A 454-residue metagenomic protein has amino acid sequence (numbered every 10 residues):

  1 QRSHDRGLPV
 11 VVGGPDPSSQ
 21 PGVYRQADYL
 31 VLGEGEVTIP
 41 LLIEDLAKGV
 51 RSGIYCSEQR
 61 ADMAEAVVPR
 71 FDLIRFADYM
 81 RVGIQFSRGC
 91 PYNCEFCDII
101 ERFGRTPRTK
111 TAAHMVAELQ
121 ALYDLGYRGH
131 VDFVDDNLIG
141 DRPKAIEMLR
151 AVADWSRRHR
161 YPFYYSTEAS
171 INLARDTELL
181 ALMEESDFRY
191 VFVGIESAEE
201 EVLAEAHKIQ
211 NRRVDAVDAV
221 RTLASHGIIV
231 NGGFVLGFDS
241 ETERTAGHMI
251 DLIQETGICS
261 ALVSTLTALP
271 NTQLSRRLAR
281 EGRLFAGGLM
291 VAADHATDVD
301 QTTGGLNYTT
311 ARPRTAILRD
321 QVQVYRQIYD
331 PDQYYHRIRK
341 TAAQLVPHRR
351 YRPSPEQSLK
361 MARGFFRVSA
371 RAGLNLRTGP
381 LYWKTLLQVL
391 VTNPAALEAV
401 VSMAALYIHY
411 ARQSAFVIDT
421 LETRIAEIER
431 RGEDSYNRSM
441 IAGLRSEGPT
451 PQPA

Functional and structural regions predicted by a protein language model:
Q1-A64, T265, N271: Glycine-rich beta-alpha loop elements in corrinoid/cobalamin-binding modules across cobalamin-dependent enzymes
P17-V23, Y92, R142-P143, E201-A206 (+3 more regions): Flexible glycine/acidic-rich beta-alpha junction loops that bind and position SAM and/or redox cofactors in anaerobic
G22-L41, L182-V191, I250-V263: Structural recognition of alpha->loop->beta junctions
D45-G49, A66-P69, L73, N93 (+10 more regions): Phosphate/oxyanion-binding loops and surfaces in catalytic or ligand/nucleic-acid-binding neighborhoods
R51-Y55, V131, Y164, N231 (+2 more regions): Acidic/polar loop patches that form or flank catalytic/metal-binding clefts of enzymes that bind anionic ligands
A64-N231, L236-D251, A279: Radical SAM [4Fe-4S] cluster-binding motif and immediate context
L289-A454: Radical SAM enzyme core and accessory elements
